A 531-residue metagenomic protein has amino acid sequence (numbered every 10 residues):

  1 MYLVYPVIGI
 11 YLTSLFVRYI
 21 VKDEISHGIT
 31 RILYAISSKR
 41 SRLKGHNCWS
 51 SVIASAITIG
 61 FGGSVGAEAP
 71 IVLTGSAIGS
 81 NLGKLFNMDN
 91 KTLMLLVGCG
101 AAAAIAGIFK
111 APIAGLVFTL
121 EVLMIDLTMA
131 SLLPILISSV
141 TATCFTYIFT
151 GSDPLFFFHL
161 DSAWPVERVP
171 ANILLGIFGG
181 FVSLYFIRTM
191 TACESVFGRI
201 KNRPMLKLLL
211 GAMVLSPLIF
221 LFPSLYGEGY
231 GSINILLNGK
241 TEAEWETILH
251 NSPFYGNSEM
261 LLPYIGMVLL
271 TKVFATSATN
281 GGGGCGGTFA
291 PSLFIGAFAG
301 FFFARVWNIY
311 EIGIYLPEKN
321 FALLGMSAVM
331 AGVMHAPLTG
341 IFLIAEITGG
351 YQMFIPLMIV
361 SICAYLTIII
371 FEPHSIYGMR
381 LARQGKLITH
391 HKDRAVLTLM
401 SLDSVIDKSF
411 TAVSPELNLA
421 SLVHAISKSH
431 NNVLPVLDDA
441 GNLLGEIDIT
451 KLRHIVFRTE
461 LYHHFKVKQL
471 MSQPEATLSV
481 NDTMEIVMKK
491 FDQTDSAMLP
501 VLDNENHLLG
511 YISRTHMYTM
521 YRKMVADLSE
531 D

Functional and structural regions predicted by a protein language model:
M1-L399, D403-S409, V413-V433, D438-L444 (+2 more regions): Alpha-helical transmembrane segments and immediately membrane-proximal extracytoplasmic
S138, V360, D407, I449 (+3 more regions): ATP/adenylate-binding site constellation spanning eukaryotic-like Ser/Thr protein kinases, ABC-transporter
Q384, Q469, L528-D531: Post-kinase regulatory C-tail/linker adjacent to protein kinase catalytic domains
S409-V413, Q469, P474-T477: Structural signal for short hydrophobic segments within the conserved structured cores of catalytic domains across
V413-H430, L437, V456-T459, H463 (+3 more regions): The conserved cystathionine-beta-synthase
L444-L452, G510-Y518: Short hydrophobic beta-strand motif reused across regulatory alpha/beta modules
